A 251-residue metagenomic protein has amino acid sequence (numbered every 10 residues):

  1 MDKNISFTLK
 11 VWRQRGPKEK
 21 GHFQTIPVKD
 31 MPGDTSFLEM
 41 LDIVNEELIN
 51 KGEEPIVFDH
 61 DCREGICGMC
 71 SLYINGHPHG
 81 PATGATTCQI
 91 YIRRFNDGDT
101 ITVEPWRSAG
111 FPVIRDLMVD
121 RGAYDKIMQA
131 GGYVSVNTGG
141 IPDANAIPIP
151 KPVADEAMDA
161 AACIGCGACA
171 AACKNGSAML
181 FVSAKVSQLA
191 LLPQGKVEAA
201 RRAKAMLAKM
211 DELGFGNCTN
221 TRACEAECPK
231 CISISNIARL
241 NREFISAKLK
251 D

Functional and structural regions predicted by a protein language model:
K3-L9: Short structural boundary motif marking the start of a folded domain
V11-P17: Short polar catalytic/cofactor-binding loops
W12, K29, I74-G76: Short strand-turn-strand beta-turns centered on an Asx-Gly dipeptide
F23-S36: Short, contiguous acidic and Ser/Thr-rich linear segments
T35-E54, I101-D251: Ferredoxin-type iron-sulfur electron-transfer modules in oxidoreductases and energy-metabolism complexes
V57-M69: Short, structured protein-protein interaction patches enriched in aromatics and acidic/basic residues, typified by
I74-G98, V103: Glycine-rich phosphate/adenylate-binding loop and adjacent beta-alpha elements of nucleotide- or dinucleotide-binding
